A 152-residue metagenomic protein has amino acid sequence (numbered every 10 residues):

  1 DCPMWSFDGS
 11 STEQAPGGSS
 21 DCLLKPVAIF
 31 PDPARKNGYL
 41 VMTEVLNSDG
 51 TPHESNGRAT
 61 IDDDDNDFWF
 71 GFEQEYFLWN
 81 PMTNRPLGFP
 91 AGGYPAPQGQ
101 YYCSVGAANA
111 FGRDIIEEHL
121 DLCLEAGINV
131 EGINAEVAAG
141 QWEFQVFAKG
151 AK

Functional and structural regions predicted by a protein language model:
D1-A135: ATP/Mg2+-dependent ligation/transfer catalytic cores
G132-Q145: Active-site-proximal, well-structured secondary-structure segments within enzyme catalytic domains
A148-K152: Active-site neighborhood of thiol-dependent amide/isopeptide-bond enzymes
